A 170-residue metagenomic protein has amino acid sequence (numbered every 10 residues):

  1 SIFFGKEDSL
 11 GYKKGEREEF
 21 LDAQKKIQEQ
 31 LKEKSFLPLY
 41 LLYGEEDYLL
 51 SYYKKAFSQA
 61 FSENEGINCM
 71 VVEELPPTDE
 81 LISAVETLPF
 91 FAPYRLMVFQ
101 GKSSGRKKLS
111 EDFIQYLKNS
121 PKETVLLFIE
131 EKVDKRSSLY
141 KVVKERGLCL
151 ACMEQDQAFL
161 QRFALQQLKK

Functional and structural regions predicted by a protein language model:
I2-F4, Y12-K170: Conserved beta/loop motifs at nucleotide-recognition and modification sites
